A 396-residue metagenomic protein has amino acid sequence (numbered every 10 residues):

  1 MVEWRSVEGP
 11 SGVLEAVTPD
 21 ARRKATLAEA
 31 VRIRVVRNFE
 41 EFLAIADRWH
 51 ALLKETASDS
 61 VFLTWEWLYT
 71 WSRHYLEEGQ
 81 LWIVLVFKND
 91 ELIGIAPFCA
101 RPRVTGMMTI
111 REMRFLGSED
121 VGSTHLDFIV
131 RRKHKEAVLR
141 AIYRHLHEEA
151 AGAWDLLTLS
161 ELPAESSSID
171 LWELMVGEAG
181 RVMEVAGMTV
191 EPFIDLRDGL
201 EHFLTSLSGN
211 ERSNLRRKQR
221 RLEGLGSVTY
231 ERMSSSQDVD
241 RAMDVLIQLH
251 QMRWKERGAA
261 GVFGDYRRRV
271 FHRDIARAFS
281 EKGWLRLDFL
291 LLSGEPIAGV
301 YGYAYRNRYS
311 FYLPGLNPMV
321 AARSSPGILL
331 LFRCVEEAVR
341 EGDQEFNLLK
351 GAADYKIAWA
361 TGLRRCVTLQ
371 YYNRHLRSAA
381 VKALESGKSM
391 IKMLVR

Functional and structural regions predicted by a protein language model:
M1-R396: N-acyltransferase acceptor-side catalytic subdomain
